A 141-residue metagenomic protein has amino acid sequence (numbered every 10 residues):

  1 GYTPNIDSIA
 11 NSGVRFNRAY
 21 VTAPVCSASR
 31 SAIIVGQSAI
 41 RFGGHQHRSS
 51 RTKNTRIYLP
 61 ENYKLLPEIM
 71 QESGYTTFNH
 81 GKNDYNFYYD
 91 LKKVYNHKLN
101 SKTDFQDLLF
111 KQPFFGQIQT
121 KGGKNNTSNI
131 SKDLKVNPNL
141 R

Functional and structural regions predicted by a protein language model:
G1-R141: Formylglycine-dependent sulfatase
